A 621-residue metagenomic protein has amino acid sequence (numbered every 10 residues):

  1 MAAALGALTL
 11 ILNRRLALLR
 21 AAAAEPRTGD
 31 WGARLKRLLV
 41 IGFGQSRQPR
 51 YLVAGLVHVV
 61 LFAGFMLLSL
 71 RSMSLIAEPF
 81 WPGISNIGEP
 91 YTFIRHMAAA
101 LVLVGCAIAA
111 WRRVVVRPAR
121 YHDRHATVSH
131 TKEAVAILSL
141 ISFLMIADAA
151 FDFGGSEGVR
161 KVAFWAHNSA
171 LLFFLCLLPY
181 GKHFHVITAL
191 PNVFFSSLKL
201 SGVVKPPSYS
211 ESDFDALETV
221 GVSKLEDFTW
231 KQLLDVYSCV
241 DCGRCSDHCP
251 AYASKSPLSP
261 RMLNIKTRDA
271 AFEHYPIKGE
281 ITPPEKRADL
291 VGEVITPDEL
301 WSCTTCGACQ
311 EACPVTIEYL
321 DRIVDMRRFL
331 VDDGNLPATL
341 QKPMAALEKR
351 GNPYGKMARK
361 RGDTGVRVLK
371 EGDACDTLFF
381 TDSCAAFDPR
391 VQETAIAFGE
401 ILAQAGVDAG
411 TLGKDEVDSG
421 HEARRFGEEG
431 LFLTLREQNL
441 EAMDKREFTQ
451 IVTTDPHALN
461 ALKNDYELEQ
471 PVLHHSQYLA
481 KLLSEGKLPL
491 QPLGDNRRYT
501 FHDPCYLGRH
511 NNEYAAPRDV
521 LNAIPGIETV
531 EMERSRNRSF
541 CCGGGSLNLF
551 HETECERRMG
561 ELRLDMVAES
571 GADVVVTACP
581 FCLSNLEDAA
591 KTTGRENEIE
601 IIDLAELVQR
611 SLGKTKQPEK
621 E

Functional and structural regions predicted by a protein language model:
M1-I108, D227-V236, M262-N264, A271-V472 (+1 more regions): Iron-sulfur-cluster electron-transfer modules
A2-A7, L103-C106, S142-M145, K161-S196: Alpha-helical membrane-embedded segments
L8-P26, A77-W81, I108-A126, A150-G155 (+3 more regions): Juxtamembrane/interface segments at transmembrane-helix termini
L19-G42, P118-K132, I187-A216, K266-E273 (+2 more regions): Juxtamembrane inter-helical linkers in multi-pass membrane proteins
R27-T28, R50-G55, S85-R95, P118-S142 (+2 more regions): Membrane-interface segments at loop-to-transmembrane junctions
A147, G155, R160, V203-T219 (+1 more regions): Iron-sulfur cluster-binding electron-transfer modules in prokaryotic oxidoreductases
C176-L300: Ferredoxin-type iron-sulfur electron-transfer modules and their immediate structural context
C239-C249, L263, C303-C309, C313 (+4 more regions): Short cysteine clusters
